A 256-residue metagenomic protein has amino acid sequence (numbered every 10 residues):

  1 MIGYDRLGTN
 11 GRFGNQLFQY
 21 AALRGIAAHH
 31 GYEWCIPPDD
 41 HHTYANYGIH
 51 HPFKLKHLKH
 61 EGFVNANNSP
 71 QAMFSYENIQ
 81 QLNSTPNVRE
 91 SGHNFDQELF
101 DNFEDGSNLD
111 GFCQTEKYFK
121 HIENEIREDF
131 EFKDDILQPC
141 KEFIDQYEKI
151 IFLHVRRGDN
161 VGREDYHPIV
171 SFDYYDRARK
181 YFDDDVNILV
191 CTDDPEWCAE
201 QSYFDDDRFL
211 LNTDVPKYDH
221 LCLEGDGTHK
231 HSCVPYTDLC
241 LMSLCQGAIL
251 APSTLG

Functional and structural regions predicted by a protein language model:
M1-G8, E33-P37, S107-G111, E148-G162 (+2 more regions): Short hydrophobic beta-strand segments
M1-L7, D135-C140, L221: Short amphipathic alpha-helical segments and their helix-coil junctions
M1-N46: N-terminal pre-catalytic "stem/leader" segment of glycosyltransferase-like enzymes
N10-G11, D39-Y44, Q114-T115, R156-N160 (+3 more regions): Short, solvent-exposed loop/turn segments at secondary-structure junctions
F13, D183-G256: Donor-binding and catalytic core of enzymes assembling or modifying cell-surface/extracellular glycoconjugates
N15-F18, A22, S171-Y174, L255: Conserved alpha-helical elements of sugar-nucleotide-dependent glycosyltransferases
A22-I26, Y174-Y181, L241: Amphipathic alpha-helical segments that form well-ordered structural scaffolds and often line/cohere around active
T43-D185: Secretory-pathway luminal glycosyltransferase catalytic domains
